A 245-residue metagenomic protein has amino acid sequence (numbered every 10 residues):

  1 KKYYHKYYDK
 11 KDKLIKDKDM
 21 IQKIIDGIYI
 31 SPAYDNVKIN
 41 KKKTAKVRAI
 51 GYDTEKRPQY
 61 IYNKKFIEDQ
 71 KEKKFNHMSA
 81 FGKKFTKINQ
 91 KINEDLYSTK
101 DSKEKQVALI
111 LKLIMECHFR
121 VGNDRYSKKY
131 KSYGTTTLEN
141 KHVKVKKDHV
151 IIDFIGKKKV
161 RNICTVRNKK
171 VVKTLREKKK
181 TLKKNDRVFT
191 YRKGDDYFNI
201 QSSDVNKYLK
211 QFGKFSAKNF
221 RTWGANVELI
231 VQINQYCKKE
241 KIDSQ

Functional and structural regions predicted by a protein language model:
K1-E72, G82: Short helix-coil boundary/hinge micro-motifs
D12-L14, K41, I67-D69, K73 (+4 more regions): Residue-level detector of solvent-exposed, low-hydrophobicity positions
Y62-G82, K159-V160, N168-L175: Extended active-site and interfacial segments that coordinate phosphate-rich ligands in large catalytic machineries
A80-Q90: Compact, glycine/acidic-enriched structural inserts
I88-Q106, I110-Y133, T137-Q245: Extended accessory and catalytic-adjacent subdomains in large enzymes
